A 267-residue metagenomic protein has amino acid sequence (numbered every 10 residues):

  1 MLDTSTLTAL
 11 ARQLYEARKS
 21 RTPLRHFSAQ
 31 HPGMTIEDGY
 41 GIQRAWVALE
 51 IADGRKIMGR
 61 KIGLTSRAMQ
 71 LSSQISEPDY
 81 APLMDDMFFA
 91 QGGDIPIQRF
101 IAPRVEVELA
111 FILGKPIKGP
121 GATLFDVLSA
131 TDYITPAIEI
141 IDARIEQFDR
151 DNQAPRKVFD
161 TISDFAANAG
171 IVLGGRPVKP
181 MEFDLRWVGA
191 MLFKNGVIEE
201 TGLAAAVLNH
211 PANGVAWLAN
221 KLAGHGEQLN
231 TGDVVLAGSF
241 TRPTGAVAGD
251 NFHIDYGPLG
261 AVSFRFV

Functional and structural regions predicted by a protein language model:
L2-N209, V247, N251, L259-V267: Catalytic-core "active-site belt" of small-molecule-metabolizing enzymes, emphasizing His/Asp/Glu-rich regions
D94-I95, A223-H225, H253-I254: Short, intrinsically disordered/low-complexity patches at protein termini and at juxtamembrane boundaries
V215-P243: A conserved acidic, glycine/proline-rich C-terminal tail/linker
H225, N230-D233, D250-F252, G260-V262: A short pocket-lining beta-strand/turn micro-motif at the edge of beta-sheets
G238-R242, A246-I254: Low-complexity, intrinsically disordered Gly/Pro/Thr-rich segments
